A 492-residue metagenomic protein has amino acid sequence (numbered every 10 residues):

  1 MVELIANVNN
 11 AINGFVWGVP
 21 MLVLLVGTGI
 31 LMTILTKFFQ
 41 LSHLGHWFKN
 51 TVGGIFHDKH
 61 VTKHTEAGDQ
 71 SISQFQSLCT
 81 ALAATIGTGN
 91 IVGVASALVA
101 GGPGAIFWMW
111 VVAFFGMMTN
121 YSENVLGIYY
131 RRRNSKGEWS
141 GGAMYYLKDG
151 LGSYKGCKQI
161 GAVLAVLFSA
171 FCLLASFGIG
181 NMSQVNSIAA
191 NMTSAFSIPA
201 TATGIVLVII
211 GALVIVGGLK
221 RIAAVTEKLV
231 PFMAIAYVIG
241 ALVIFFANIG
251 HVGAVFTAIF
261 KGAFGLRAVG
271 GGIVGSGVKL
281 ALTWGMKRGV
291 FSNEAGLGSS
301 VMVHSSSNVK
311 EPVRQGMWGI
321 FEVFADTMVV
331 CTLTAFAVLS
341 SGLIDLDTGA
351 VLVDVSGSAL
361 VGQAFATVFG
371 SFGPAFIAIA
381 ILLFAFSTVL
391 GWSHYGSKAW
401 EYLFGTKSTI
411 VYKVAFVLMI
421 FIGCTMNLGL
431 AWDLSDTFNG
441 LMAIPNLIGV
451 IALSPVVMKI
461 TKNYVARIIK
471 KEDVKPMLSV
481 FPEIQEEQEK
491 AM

Functional and structural regions predicted by a protein language model:
M1-A84, T88, V99-A105, G116 (+2 more regions): N-terminal alpha-helical transmembrane segments of multi-pass membrane transport and channel/translocase proteins
L4-I5, L35-Q40, G89-V94, A175-A189 (+5 more regions): Transmembrane helix-loop junctions in multi-pass membrane proteins
L24-T28, M32-K49, L164, F168 (+5 more regions): Membrane-interface loop-to-helix entry segments
M32-T33, V112-G137, K148-N186, A190-V214 (+1 more regions): Helix-loop-helix module between adjacent transmembrane segments
F39-I72, S96, G102-I106, W110 (+5 more regions): Flexible loop linkers connecting adjacent transmembrane helices in multi-pass alpha-helical membrane transporters
K59-L98, Y129, S135-G150, G275-F324: Alpha-helical membrane segments and immediately flanking helix-loop junctions that form or couple to the substrate/ion
F115-E123, I205-L219, V230-G250, T283 (+3 more regions): Selective recognition of specific alpha-helical transmembrane segments in multi-pass small-molecule
E123-K136, L242-A258, L266, G270-I273 (+3 more regions): Extracellular/periplasmic helix-exit of transmembrane alpha-helices
